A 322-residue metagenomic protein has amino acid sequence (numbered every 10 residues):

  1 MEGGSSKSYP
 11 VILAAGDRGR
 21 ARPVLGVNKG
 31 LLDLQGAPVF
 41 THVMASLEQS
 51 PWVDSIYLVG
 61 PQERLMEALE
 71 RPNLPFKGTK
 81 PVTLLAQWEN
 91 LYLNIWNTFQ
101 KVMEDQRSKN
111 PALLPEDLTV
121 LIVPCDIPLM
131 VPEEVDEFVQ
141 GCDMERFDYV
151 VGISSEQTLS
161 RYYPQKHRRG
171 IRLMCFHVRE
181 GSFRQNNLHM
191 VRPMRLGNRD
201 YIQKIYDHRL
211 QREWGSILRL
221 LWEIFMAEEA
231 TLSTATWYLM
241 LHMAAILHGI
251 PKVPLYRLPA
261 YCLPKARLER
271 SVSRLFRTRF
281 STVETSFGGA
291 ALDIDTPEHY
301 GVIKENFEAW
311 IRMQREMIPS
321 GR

Functional and structural regions predicted by a protein language model:
M1, C262-R322: Left-handed beta-helix
M1-L25: N-terminal nucleotide-binding beta1-loop-alpha1 segment
A37-W52: A short, N-terminal amphipathic alpha-helix
E48-K80: Acidic donor-binding segment of Leloir-type glycosyltransferases
R71-L118, L129-M130: Short phosphate-binding loop-to-helix
T119-V123: Short aromatic-hydrophobic micro-motifs that form the base-stacking/packing surface for donor nucleotide recognition
P124-P128: The conserved acidic donor/metal-binding loop of glycosyltransferases
M130-R274, E284-G288: Conserved core of the sugar-phosphate nucleotidyltransferase
